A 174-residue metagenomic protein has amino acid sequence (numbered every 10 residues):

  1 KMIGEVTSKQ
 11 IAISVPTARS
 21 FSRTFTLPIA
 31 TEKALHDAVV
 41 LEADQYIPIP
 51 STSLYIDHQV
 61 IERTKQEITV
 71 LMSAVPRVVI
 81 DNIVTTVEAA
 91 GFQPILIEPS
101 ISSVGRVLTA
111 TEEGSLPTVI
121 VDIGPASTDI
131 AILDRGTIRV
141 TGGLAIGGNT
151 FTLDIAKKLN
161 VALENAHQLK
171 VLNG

Functional and structural regions predicted by a protein language model:
K1, Q10-P16, Q66, T109-T141 (+2 more regions): Gly/Thr-rich phosphate-binding beta-strand-loop-beta motif of the actin/hexokinase/Hsp70
K1-Q10, A90, V161: Phosphate/pyrophosphate-binding loops at sites that engage ATP/ADP/AMP, CoA/4′-phosphopantetheine, polyphosphate
Q10-E112: Active-site neighborhood for divalent-cation/phosphate handling
V78-V104, T137-G174: Glycine-rich phosphate-binding loop plus the immediately following alpha-helix
